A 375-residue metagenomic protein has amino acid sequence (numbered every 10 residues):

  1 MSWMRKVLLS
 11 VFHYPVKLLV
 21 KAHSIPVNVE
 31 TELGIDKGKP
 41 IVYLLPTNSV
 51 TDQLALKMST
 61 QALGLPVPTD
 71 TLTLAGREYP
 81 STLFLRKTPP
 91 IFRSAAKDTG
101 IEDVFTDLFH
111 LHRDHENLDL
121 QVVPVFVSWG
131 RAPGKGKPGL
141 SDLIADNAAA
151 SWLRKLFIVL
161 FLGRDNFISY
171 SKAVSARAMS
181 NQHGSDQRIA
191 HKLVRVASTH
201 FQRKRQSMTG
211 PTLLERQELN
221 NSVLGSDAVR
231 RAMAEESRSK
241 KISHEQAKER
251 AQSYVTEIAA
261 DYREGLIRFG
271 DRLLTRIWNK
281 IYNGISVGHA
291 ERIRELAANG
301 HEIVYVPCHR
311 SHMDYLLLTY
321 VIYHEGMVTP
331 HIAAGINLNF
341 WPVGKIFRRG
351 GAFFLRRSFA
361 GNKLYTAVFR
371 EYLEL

Functional and structural regions predicted by a protein language model:
M1-L375: Membrane-interfacial terminal anchoring regions of lipid-handling membrane enzymes
